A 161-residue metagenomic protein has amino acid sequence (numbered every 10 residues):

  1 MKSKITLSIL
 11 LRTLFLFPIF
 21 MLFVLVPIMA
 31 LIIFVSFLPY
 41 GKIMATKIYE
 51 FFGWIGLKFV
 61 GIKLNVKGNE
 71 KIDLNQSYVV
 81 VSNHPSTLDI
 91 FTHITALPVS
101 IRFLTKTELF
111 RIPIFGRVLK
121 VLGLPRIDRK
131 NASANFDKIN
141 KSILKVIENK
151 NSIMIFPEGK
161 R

Functional and structural regions predicted by a protein language model:
K2-N65, R117-V118: A transmembrane-helix-recognition feature enriched in membrane-embedded lipid enzymes and envelope glyco-/phospholipid
I62-R161: Soluble catalytic domains of membrane acyltransferases
